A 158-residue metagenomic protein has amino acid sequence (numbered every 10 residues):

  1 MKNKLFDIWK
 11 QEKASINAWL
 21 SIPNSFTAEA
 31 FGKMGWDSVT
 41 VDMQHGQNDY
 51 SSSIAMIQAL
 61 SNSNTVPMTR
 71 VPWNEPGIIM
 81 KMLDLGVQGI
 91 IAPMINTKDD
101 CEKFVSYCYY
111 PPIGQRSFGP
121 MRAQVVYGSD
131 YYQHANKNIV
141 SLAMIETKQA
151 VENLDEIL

Functional and structural regions predicted by a protein language model:
M1-L158: Expand to "…catalyze enediolate/carbanion chemistry for C-C bond making/breaking, isomerization, decarboxylation
